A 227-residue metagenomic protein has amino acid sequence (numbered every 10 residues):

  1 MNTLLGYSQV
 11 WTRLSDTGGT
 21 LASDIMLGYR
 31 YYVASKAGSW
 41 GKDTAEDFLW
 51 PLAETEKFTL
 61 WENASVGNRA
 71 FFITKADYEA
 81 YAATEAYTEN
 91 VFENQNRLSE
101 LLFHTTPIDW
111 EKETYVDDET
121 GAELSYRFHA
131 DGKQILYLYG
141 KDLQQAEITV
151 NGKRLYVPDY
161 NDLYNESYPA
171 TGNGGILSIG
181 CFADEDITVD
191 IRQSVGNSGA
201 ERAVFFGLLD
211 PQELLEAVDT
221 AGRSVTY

Functional and structural regions predicted by a protein language model:
M1-Y227: Soluble catalytic regions of membrane-associated enzymes that act on cell-envelope and secretory-pathway components
